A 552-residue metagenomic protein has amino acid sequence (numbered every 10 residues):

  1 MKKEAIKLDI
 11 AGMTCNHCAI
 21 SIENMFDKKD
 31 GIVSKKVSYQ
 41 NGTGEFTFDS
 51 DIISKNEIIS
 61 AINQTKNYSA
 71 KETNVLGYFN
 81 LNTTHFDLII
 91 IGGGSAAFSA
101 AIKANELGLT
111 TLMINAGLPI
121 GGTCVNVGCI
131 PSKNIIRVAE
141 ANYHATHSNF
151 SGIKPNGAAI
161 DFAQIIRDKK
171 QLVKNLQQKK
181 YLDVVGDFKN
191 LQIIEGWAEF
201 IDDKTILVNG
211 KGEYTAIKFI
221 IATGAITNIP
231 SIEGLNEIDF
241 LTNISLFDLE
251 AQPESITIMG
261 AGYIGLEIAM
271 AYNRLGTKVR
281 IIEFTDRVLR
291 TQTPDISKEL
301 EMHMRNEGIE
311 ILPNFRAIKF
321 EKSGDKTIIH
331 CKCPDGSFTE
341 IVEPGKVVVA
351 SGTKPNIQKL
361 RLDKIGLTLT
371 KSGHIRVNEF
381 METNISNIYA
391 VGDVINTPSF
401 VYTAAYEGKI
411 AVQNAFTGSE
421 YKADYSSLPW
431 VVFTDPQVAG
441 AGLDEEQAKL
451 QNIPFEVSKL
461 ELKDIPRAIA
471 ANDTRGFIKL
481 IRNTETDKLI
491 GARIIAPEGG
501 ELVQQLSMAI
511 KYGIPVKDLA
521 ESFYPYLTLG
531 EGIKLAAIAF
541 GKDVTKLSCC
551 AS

Functional and structural regions predicted by a protein language model:
M1-I89: Flexible metal-binding regulatory segments at protein termini and peripheral loops
F79-G94, Q252-G262: Beta1/beta-strand and adjacent pyrophosphate-binding region of the FAD-binding site in flavoprotein oxidoreductases
T83-H85, I102-L109, N115-Q252, T285-L289 (+6 more regions): Glycine-rich flavin
I89-I91, A198, Y214-G224, I258-M259 (+4 more regions): Short hydrophobic core segments
I91-A96, A100-G117, T123, I130 (+4 more regions): Flexible, glycine-rich terminal cap/loop adjacent to redox cofactors in electron-transfer oxidoreductases
C129, T223-K278, I282, E307-E310 (+3 more regions): Glycine-rich dinucleotide-binding loop and its adjacent helix/turn
P155-N156, Q192-E195, E199-V208, G276-E379 (+3 more regions): A Rossmann-like FAD-binding core segment of flavoenzymes
N236-Q252, I341-T417, E501: FAD-site-proximal beta/loop scaffold in flavoenzymes
